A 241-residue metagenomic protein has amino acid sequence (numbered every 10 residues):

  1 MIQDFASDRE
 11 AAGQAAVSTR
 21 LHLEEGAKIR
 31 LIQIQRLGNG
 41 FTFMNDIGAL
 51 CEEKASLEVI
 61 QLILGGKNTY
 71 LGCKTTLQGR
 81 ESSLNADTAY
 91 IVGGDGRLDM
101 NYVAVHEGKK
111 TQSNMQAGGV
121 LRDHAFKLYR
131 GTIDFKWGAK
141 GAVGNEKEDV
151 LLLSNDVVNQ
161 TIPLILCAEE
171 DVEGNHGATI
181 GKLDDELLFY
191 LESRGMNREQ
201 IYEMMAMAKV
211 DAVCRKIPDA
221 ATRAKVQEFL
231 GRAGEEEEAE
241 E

Functional and structural regions predicted by a protein language model:
M1-M196, I217-E241: Conserved beta-strand/loop scaffold segments within soluble protein domains that form the structured core and edges
F189-D211: Extended amphipathic alpha-helical segments enriched in small hydrophobics
